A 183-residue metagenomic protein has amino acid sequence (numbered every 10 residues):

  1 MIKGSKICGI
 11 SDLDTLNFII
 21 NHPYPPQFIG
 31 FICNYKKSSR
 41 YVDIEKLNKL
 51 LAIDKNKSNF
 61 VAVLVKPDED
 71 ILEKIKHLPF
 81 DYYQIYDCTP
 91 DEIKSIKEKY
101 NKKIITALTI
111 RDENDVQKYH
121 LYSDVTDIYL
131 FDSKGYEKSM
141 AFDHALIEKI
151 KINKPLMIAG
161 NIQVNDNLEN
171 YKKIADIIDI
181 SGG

Functional and structural regions predicted by a protein language model:
M1-G183: Conserved N-terminal beta1-alpha1 strand-loop-helix module at the mouth
